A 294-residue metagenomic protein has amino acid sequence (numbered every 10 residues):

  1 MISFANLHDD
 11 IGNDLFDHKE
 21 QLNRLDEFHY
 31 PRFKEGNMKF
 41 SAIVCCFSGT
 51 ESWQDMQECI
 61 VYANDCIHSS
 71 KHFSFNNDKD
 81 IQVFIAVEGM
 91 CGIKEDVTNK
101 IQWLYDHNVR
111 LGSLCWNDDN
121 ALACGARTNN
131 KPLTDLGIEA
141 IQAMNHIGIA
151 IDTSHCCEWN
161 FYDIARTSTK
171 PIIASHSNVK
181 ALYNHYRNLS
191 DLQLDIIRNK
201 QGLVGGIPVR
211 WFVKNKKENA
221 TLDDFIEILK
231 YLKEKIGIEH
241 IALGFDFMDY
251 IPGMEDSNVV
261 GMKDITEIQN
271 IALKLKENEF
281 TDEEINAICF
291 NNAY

Functional and structural regions predicted by a protein language model:
I2-N6, F40, Q82-A86, R110-L111 (+4 more regions): Structural preference for beta-strand elements that scaffold enzyme active sites
H8, F33, N108, I151 (+4 more regions): Conserved, mostly hydrophobic/aromatic
D9, F28-E51, Q82-A86, R110-N117 (+1 more regions): Divalent metal-dependent hydrolysis catalytic cores, especially in the metallo-beta-lactamase
I11-D26, F47-Q54, K94-D96, D119-L133 (+3 more regions): Acidic/histidine-rich helix-loop elements that form or flank divalent-metal/phosphate-binding sites at the catalytic
D65-A150: Active-site gating/metal-coordination segments in enzymes
T98-D106, R127-I173, Y186-K200, D223-E239: Histidine/acidic residue-rich metal-binding segments in metalloenzymes
I236-G261: Short acidic/histidine-rich active-site segments
K263-Y294: Mid-to-C-terminal alpha-helical segments outside catalytic/metal-binding sites
